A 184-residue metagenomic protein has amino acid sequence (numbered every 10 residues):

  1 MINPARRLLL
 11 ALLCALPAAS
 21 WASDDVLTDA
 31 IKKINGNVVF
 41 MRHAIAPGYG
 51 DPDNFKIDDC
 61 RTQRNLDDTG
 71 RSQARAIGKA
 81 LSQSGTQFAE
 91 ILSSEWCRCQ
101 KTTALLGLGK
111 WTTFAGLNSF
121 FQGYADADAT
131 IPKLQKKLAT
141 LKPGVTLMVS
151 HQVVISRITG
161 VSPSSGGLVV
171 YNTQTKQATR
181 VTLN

Functional and structural regions predicted by a protein language model:
M1-N3: N-terminal secretory signal peptides that target proteins for export/translocation
R6-L10: N-terminal export leaders
A11-W21: Hydrophobic h-region of N-terminal signal peptides that target proteins for export in Gram-negative bacteria
S23-Y124, V161-N184: Active-site-proximal alpha-helix that buttresses catalytic centers in soluble enzyme cores
G36-V38, G144-S150: Generic beta-sheet signal
L108, A139-G144: A short, structured loop/turn motif at beta-sheet edges
A125-P132: Short, surface-exposed amphipathic charged segments that create phosphate/polyanion-binding patches used for binding
